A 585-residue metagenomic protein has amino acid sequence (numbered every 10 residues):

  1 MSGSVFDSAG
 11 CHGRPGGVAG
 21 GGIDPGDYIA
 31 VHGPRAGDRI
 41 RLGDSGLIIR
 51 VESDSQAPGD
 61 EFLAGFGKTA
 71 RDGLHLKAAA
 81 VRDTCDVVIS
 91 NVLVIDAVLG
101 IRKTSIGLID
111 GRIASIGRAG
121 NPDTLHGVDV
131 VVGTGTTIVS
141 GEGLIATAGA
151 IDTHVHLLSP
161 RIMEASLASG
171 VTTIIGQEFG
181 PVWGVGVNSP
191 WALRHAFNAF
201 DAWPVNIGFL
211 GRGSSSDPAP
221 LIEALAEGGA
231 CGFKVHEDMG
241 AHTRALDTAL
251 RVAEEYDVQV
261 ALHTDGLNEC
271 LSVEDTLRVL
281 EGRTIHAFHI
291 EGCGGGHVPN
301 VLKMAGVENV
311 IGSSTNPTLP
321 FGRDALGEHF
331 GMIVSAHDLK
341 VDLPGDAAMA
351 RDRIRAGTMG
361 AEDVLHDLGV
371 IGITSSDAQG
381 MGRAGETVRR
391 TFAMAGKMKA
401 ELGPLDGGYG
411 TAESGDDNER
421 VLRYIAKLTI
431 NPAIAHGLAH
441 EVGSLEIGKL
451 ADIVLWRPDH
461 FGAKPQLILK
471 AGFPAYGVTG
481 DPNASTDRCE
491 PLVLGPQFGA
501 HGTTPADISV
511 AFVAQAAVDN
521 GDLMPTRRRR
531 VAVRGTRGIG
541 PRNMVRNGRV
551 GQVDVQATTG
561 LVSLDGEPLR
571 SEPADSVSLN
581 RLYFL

Functional and structural regions predicted by a protein language model:
M1-L125, L167-T173, R355-G372, A378-L585: Active-site microenvironment of metallo-dependent hydrolases
S2-A78, R118, G133-A146, M163-D257 (+2 more regions): Divalent-metal coordination cores built from histidine and acidic residues
V88, T137, G149-I151, V260 (+1 more regions): Residue-level marker for buried hydrophobic side chains located in beta-strands that build the well-ordered beta-sheet
P122-I138, S335-A350, E490-T503: Surface-exposed acidic, glycine/proline-enriched linker/cap segments that occur as 15-30-residue helix-coil
G143, V155, L428: Residues forming the flavin
A148-S159, V260-L267: Histidine-centered catalytic micro-motifs
S189-L193, L246, C270-V273, V388 (+2 more regions): Amphipathic alpha-helical segments in well-structured domains
G232-L422, I434-H436, A475-V478, P482: Active-site core of metal-dependent hydrolases
